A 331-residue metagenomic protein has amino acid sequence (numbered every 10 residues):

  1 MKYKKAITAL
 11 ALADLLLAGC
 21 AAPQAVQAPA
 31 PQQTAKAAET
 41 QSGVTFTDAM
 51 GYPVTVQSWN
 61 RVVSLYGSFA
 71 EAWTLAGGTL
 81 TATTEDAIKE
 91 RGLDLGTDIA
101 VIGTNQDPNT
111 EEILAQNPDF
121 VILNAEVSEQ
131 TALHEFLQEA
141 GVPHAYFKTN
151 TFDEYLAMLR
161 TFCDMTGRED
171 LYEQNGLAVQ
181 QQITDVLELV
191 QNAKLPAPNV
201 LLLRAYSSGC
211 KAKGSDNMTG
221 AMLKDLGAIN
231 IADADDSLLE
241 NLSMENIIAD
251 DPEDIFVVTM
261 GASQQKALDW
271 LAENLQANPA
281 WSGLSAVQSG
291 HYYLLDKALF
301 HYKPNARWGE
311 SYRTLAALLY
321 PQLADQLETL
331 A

Functional and structural regions predicted by a protein language model:
K2-A6, L12, G19-S68, D170-L201 (+1 more regions): Bacterial Sec-exported substrate-binding components of ABC uptake systems
D48-A49, A100-E111, D235-M244: Short helix-initiation/N-cap motifs at beta->coil->alpha
V54-Q57, L93-V101, L226-D236: A local structural motif
Y66-Q116, F120-V127: A short, structured surface patch at a secondary-structure boundary
A87-K89, K211-E240: Alpha-helical, coiled-coil/dimerization segments enriched in small aliphatic residues
T110-L123, V142, M244-V257: Proline-aspartate-enriched helix->loop->beta-strand connector
E129-A132, F147-T161, L195-M218: Extracytoplasmic ligand-binding site segments that recognize negatively charged/polar headgroups
E154-M165, D170-E173, T259-A331: Structured C-terminal subdomain patch of bacterial secreted/periplasmic proteins
